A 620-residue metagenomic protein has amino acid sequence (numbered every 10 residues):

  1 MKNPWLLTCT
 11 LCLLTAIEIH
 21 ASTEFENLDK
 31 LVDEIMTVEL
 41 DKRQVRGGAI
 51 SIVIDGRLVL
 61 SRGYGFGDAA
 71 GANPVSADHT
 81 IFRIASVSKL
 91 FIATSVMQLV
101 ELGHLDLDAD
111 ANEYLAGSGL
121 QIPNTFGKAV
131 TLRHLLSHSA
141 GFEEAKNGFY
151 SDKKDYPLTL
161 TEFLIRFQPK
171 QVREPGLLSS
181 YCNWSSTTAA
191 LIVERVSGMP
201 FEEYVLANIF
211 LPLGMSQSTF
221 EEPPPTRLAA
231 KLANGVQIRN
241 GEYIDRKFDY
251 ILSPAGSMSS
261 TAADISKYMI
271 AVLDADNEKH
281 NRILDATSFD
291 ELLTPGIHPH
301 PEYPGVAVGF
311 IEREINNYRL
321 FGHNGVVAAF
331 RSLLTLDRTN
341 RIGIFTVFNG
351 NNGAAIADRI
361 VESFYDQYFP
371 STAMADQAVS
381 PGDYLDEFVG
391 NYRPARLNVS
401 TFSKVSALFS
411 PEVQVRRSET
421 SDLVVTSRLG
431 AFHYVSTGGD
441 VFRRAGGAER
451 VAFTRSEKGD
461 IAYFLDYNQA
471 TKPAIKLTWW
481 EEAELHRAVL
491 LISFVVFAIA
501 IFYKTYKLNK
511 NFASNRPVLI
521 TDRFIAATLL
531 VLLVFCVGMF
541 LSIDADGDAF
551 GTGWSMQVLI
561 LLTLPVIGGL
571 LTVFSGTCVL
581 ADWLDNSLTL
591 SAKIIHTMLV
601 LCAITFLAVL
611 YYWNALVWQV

Functional and structural regions predicted by a protein language model:
M1-L6: Bacterial N-terminal signal peptides that target proteins for export
T8-A16: Bacterial N-terminal signal peptides
A16-E24: Bacterial Sec-dependent signal peptides at the C-terminal "C-region" and cleavage site
A21, A355-V620: Peripheral terminal and inter-domain segments
T23-F82, H104-D106, E113-Y114, L120-Q121 (+5 more regions): Short, conserved catalytic-motif segment at the N-terminal edge
D33-M36, G56, R83-N112, S186-E194 (+2 more regions): Active-site SXXK
Y64-D68, P123-R338, F364: Short, surface-exposed loop or secondary-structure junction motifs that flank catalytic or metal-binding residues
H323, L333-G350, I461-D466: Short, well-ordered beta-strand elements
